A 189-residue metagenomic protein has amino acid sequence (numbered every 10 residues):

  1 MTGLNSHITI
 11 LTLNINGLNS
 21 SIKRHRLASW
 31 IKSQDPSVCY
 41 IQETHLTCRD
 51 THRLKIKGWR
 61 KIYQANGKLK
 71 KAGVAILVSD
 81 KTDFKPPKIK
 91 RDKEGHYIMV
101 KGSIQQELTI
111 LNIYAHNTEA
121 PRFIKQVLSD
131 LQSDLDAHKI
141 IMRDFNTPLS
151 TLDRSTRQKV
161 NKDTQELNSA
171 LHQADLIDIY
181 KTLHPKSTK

Functional and structural regions predicted by a protein language model:
M1-K189: A shared catalytic/ligand-binding motif for oxyanion handling
